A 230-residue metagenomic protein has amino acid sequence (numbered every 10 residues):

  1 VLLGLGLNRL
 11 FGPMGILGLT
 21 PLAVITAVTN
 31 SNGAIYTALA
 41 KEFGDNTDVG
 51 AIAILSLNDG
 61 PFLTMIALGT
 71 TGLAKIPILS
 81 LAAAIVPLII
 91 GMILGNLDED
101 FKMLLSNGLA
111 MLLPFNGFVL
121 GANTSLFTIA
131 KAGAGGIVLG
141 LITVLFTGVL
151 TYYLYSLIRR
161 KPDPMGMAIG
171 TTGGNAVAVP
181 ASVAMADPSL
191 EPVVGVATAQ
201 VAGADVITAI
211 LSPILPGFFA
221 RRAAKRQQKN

Functional and structural regions predicted by a protein language model:
V1, L88-D98, S106-A132, A181-D187: Hydrophobic transmembrane alpha-helices of secondary-active transporters and Na+-translocating membrane complexes
V1-N8, D59-G60, T124-Y155, T198-V206: Entry/N-cap segments of selected transmembrane alpha helices and their immediately preceding amphipathic helices
L7, F11-D59, K161-A199, G203-V206: Alpha-helical membrane segments and immediately flanking helix-loop junctions that form or couple to the substrate/ion
P13-L17, D45-N46, E99-L109, T124-V138 (+2 more regions): Interfacial helix-loop-helix linkers and transmembrane-helix boundary segments in multi-pass membrane proteins
G15-T29, A74-I89, A134-F146, V201-I207: Structural signature of hydrophobic alpha-helical transmembrane segments
A34-G44, M92-L105, L150-R160, P213-R221: C-terminal ends of transmembrane helices
T47-L97: Loop-centered beta-sheet repeat module
L63-T70, P87-N96, P114-A122, T143-T151 (+1 more regions): Hydrophobic core segments of alpha-helical transmembrane domains in multi-pass membrane transport and ion-translocation
